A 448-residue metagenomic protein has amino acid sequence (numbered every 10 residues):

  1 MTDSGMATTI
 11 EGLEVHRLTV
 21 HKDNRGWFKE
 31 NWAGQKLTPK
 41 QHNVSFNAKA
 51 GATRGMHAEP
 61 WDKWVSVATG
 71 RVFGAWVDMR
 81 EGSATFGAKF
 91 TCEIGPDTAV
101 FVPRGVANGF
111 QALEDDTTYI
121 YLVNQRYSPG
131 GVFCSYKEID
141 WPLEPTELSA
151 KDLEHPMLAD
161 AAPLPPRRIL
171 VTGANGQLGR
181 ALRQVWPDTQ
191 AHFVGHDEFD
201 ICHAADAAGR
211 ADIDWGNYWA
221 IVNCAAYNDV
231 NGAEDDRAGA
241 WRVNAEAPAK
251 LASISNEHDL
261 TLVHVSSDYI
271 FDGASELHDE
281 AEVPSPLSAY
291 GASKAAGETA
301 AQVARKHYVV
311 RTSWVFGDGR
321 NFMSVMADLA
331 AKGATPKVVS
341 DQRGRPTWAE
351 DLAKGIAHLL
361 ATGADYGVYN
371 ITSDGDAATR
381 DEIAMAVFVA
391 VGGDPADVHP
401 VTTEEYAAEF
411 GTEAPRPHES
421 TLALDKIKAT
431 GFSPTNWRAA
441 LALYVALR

Functional and structural regions predicted by a protein language model:
M1-I94, E114-T118, V123-P129, C134-R167: Non-catalytic, conserved peripheral segments adjacent to functional cores
C92-D115: Conserved metal-binding segment of the jelly-roll/cupin
E144-P166, P415-R448: C-terminal amphipathic/interface module of NAD(P)-dependent oxidoreductases and related NAD-binding regulators
R168-W186: N-terminal Rossmann NAD(P)H-binding glycine-rich loop of SDR-like oxidoreductase domains
A204-A245, N256: NAD(P)H-binding glycine-rich loop region in Rossmannoid oxidoreductase-like domains and their noncatalytic homologs
D235-A238, R242, E246-K250, E257 (+2 more regions): Catalytic helix-loop patch of NAD(P)-dependent Rossmann-fold dehydrogenases
T299-G344, E350-D351, A357: NAD(P)-dependent short-chain dehydrogenase/reductase
T362-T412, L443-V445: Mid/C-terminal beta-alpha module of Rossmann-like enzyme folds, strongest in SDR-family dehydrogenases/epimerases
